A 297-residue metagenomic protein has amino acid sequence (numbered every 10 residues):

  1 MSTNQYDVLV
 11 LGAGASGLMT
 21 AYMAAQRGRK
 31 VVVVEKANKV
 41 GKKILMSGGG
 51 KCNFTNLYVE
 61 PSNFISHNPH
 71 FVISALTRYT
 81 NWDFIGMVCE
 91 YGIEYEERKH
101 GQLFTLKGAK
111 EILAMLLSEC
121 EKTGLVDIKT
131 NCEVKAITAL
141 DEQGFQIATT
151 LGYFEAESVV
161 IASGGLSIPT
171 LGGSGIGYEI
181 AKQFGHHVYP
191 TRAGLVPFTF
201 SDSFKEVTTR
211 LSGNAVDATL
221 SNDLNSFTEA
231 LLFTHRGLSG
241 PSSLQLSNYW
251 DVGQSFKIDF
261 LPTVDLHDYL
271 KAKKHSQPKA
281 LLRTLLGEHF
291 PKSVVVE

Functional and structural regions predicted by a protein language model:
Y6-V33: N-terminal Rossmann-like FAD-binding beta1-loop-alpha1 element of flavoenzymes
L9-L11, V34, V134, Y153-T170 (+2 more regions): Short hydrophobic core segments
A25-G49: Glycine-rich FAD pyrophosphate-binding loop
N38-V40, L45-M46, T55-P61, H187-P190 (+1 more regions): An anion/pyrophosphate-binding glycine-rich loop and adjacent beta-alpha core in soluble alpha-beta enzymes
G49-K99: Glycine-rich active-site loop/strand segments that organize a redox cofactor
V72-T80, K99-S118, K129, I168-G172 (+1 more regions): Short beta-strand to alpha-helix junction loop
T130-Q143: A conserved short coil-to-beta-strand element within the FAD-binding core of flavoproteins
S158-S201: Glycine-rich loop(s) and the adjacent beta-strand/alpha-helix scaffold that form part
